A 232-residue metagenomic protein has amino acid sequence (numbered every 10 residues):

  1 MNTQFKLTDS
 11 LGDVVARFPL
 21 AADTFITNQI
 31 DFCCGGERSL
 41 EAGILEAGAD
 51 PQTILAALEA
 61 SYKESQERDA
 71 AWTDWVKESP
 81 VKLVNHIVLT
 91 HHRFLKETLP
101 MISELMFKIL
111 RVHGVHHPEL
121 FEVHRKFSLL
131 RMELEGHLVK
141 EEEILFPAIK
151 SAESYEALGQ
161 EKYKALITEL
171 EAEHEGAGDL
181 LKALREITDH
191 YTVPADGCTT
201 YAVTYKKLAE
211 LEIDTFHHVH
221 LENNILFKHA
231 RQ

Functional and structural regions predicted by a protein language model:
M1-Q232: Small-residue-biased structural context
